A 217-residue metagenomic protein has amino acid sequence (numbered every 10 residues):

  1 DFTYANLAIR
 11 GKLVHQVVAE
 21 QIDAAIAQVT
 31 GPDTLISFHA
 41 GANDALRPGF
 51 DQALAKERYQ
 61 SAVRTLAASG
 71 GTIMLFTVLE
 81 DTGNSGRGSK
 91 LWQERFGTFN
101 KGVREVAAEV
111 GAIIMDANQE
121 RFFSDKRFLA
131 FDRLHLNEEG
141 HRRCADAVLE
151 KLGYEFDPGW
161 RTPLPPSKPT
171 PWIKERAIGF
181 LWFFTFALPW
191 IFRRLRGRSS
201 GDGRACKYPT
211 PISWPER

Functional and structural regions predicted by a protein language model:
D1-L13, P163: A short beta-strand-loop structural module common to alpha/beta enzyme folds
T3-A8, T34-H39, M74-T77: Structural recognition of the beta-strand scaffold that forms the well-ordered cores of secreted hydrolase catalytic
H15-K56, E80-D81, A187: Oxyanion-hole/transition-state-stabilizing segment in secreted/luminal serine hydrolases and related acyltransferases
V17, F50-R58, K90-T98, D132 (+1 more regions): Alpha-helix N-cap and loop-to-helix initiation/capping positions
A24, L54-A68, T98-E105: Alpha-helical scaffolding segments of alpha/beta enzyme cores, especially the outer helices of TIM-barrel or partial
T34, A68-I73, A112: A short helix->loop->beta-strand "cap" motif at the edges of active sites that frequently abuts
G83-A117, E138: Substrate-gating cap/lid alpha-helix
E109, D132-H135, E139-R217: Conserved catalytic region of serine esterases and O-acyltransferases that act on ester linkages in lipids
